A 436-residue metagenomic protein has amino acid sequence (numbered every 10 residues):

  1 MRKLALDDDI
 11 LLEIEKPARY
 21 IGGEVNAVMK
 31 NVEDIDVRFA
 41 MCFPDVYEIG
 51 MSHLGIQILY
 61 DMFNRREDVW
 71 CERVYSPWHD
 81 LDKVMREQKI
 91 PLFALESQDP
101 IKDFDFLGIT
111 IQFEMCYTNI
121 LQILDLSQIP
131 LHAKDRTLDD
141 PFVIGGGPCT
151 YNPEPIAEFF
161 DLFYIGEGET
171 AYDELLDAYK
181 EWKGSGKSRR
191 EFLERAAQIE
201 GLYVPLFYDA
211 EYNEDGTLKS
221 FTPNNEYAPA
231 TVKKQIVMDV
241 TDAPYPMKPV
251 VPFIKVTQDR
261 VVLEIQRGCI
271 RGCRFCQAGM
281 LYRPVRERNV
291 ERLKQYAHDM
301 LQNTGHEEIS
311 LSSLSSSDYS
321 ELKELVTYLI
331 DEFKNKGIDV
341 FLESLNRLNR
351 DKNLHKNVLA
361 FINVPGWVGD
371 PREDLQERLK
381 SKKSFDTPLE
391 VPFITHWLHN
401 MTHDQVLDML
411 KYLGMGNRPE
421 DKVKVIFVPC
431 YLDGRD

Functional and structural regions predicted by a protein language model:
M1-K16, R66: Helix-enriched interaction subdomains in cytosolic or periplasmic regions, typified by TIR/SEFIR signaling/NADase cores
I10-A40, Y47-E48, P205, E211-V262: N-terminal [4Fe-4S]-dependent radical SAM core
Y47-G50, H79-D82, M115-Y117, T150-P153 (+8 more regions): Flexible loop/turn segments at secondary-structure boundaries
R65-R66, P130-L138, W182-S185, V256 (+6 more regions): Secondary-structure transition/capping motifs at alpha-helix termini and the adjoining loop/turn into the next element
E67-Q88, T150-Y151, A360-V368: Short connector loops at secondary-structure junctions
P77-P223: Glycine-rich beta-alpha loop elements in corrinoid/cobalamin-binding modules across cobalamin-dependent enzymes
V237-I338, L342: Radical SAM [4Fe-4S] cluster-binding motif and immediate context
Q302, T327, D331-K334, D339-D436: Catalytic cores of carbohydrate-active enzymes across secretory and cytosolic contexts
